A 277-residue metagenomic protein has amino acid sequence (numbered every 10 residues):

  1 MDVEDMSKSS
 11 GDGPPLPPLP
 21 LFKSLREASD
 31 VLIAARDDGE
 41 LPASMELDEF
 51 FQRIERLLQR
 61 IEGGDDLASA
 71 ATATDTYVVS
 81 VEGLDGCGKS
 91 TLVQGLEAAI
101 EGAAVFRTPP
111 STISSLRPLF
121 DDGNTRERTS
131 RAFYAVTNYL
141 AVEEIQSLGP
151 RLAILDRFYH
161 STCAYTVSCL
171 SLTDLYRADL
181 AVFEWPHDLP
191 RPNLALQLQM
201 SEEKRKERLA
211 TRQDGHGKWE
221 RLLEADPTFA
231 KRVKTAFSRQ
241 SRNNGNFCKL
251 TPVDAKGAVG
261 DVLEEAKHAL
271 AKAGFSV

Functional and structural regions predicted by a protein language model:
D2-S69, K206-V277: NTP-dependent small-molecule kinase module
A68-T76: Phosphate-binding P-loop
V81: Hydrophobic anchor at the beta1->P-loop junction of P-loop NTPases
L84: P-loop (Walker A) phosphate-binding loop of NTP-binding proteins
K89: Conserved lysine of the Walker
L92: Hydrophobic positions on the alpha1 helix immediately C-terminal to the Walker A/P-loop
A104-A181: ATP-dependent small-molecule kinase phosphotransfer cores that center on conserved nucleotide phosphate-binding segments
T162-T235: A glycine- and Lys/Arg-enriched "phosphate-lid" helix/loop adjacent to the NTP-binding pocket of small-molecule kinases
